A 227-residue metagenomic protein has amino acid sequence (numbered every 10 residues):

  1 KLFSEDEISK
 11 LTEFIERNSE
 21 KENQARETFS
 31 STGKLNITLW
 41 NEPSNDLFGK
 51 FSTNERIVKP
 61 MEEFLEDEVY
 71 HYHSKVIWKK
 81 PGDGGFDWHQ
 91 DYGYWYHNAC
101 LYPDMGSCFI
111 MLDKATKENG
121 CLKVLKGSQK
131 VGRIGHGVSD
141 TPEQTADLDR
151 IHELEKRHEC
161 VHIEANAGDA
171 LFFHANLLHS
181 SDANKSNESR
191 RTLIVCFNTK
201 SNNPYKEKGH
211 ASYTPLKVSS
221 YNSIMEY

Functional and structural regions predicted by a protein language model:
K1-A99, G137, K208, S212-M225: Non-heme Fe(II)-dependent double-stranded beta-helix
L2, D87, S107-M111, V124 (+3 more regions): Conserved hydrophobic/aromatic beta-strand scaffold that supports enzyme active sites
L2, S74-K75, G127, A175-L177: Short, well-ordered beta-to-alpha junction loops that form the rim of enzyme active sites and present histidine/acidic
I57, P81-D83, K114-K117, K130 (+2 more regions): Short, charged/polar surface micro-motifs in flexible loops or helix N-caps
D67-S74, G84-F86, D104-I110, G120 (+1 more regions): Generic beta-strand structural signal
H89, N98-K117, E164-A167, C196-S201: Short, conserved beta-strand element in jelly-roll/cupin
K117-H136: Core FKBP-type peptidyl-prolyl cis-trans isomerase
K130-Y227: Conserved double-stranded beta-helix
